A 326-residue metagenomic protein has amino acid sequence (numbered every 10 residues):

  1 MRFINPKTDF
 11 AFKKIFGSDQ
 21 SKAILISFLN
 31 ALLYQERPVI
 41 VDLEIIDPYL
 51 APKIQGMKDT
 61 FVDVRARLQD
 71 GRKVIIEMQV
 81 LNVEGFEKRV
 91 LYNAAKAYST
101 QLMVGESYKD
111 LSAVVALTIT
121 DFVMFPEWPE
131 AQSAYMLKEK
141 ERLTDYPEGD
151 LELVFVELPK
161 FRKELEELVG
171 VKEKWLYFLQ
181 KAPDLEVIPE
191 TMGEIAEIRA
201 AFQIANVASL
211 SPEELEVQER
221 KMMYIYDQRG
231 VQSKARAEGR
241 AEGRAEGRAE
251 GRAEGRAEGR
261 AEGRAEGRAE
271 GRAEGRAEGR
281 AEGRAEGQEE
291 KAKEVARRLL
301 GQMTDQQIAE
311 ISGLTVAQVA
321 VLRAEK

Functional and structural regions predicted by a protein language model:
M1-K326: Elongated, amphipathic alpha-helical interaction scaffolds
